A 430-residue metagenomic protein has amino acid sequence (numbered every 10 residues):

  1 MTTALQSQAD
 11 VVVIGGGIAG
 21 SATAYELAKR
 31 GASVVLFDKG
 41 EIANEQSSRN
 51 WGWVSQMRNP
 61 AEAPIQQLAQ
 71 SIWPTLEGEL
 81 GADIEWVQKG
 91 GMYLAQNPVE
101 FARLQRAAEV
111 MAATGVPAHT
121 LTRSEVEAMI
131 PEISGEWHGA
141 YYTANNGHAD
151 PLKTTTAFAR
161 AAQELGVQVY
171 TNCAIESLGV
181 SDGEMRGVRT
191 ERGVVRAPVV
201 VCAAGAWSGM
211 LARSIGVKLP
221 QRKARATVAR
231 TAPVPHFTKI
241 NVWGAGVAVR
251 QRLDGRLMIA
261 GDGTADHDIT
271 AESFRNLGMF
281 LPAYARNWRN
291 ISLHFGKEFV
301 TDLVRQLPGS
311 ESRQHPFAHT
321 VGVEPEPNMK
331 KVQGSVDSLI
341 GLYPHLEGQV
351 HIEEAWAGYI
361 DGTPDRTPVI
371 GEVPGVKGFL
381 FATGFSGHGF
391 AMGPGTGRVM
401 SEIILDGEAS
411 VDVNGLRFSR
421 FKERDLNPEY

Functional and structural regions predicted by a protein language model:
T2-A9, A22, R30, T120 (+1 more regions): C-terminal lid/capping helical subdomain adjacent to the catalytic/cofactor pocket in oxidative enzymes
L5-A19, V35: Beta1/beta-strand and adjacent pyrophosphate-binding region of the FAD-binding site in flavoprotein oxidoreductases
A22, S71, L178-Q306, A318-M329 (+2 more regions): Flavin-dependent oxidoreductases
A28-S48: Glycine-rich FAD pyrophosphate-binding loop
W51-M129, G246-V249, R256, D266-I269 (+1 more regions): Dinucleotide-binding Rossmann-like beta1-alpha1 core, especially the glycine-rich loop that anchors the ADP
A61-P64, Y93-R103, Y141-R160, Y170 (+2 more regions): Short beta-strand to alpha-helix junction loop
S124-A128, H294-R305, G309-H388, R398 (+1 more regions): Flavin (FAD/FMN) cofactor-binding core of flavoprotein oxidoreductases
Y141-V199: Helical element adjacent to the flavin cofactor pocket in flavoenzyme catalytic cores
